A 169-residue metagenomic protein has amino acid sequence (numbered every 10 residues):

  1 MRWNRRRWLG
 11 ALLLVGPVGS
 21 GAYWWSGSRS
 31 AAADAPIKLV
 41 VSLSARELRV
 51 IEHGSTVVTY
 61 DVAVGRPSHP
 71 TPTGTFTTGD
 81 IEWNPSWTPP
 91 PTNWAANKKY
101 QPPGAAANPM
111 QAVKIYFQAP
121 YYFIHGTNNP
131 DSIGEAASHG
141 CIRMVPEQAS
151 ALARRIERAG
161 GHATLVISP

Functional and structural regions predicted by a protein language model:
M1-W3: Secretory targeting signals
R5-G10: N-terminal export leaders
V15-W25: Hydrophobic alpha-helical membrane-insertion segments, chiefly the h-region of N-terminal signal peptides
G21, S28-P36, T73, T92-P169: Exported/periplasmic cell-wall-interacting domains
S30-T73: A structural motif detector for short, solvent-exposed N-terminal "entry" segments of globular domains
S44-R46, H53-T56, G65-P67, I81-N84 (+4 more regions): Solvent-exposed coil/turn segments that connect beta secondary-structure elements in extracytoplasmic/periplasmic
I51, I81-N84, L152-A159: Structured segments of extracytoplasmic/periplasmic soluble domains in secreted or envelope-associated proteins
